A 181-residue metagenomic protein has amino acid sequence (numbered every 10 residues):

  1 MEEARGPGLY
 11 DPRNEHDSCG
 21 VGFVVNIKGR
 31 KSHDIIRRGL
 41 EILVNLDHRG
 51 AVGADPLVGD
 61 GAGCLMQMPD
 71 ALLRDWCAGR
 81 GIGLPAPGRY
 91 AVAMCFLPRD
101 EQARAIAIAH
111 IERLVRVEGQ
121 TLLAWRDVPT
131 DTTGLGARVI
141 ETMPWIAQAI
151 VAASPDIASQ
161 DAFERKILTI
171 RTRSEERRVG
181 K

Functional and structural regions predicted by a protein language model:
E2-R99, A103-A109: N-terminal amphipathic, basic-rich helices that act as targeting or association modules
S18, I27, V139-T142, P155-D156 (+1 more regions): Conduit-forming functional cores of very large proteins
L97-P155: A short, surface-exposed, charged and often Trp/Pro-enriched helix-loop connector in the C-terminal portion of helical
D100, G134, D161-A162, I167: General helical secondary-structure elements
I108-L114, F163-R171: Charged, low-complexity, helix-prone segments enriched in Lys/Glu/Asp/Gln
I146, A153, E164, R171-S174: RAMP-family (Cas7-like) RNA-binding scaffold and associated basic/acidic loop-rich RNA-contact surfaces
R177-G180: Conserved small/polar residues in nucleotide/adenosyl-binding loops
